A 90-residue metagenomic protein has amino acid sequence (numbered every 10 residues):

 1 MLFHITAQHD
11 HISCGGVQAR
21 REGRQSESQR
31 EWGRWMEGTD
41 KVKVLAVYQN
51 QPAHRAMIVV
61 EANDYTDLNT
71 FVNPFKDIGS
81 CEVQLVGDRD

Functional and structural regions predicted by a protein language model:
M1-R55, N63-T66, D88-R89: Short S/T/G/P-rich N-terminal loop/turn motif that feeds into the first structured element of a domain
R30, E61-D90: An amphipathic, aromatic/His-enriched active-site/gating alpha helix that lines ligand/cofactor pockets
